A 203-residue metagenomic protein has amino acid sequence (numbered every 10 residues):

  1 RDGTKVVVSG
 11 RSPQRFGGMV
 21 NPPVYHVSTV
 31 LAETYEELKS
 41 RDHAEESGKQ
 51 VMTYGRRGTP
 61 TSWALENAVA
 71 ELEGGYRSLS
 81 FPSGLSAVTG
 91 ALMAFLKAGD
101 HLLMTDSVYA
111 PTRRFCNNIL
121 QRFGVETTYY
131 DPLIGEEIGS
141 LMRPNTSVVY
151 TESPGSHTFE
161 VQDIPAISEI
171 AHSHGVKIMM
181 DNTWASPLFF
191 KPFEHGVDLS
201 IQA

Functional and structural regions predicted by a protein language model:
R1-K49: N-terminal glycine-rich, Lys/His-bearing helix-loop that initiates the first secondary-structure elements of many
D2-V6, E66-E71, V197: Short, hydrophobic/aliphatic alpha-helical segments
V6-R15, R77-A203: Conserved PLP-enzyme active-site core in the AAT-like
T34-S86, P111-N118: Conserved N-terminal alpha-helix of the aminotransferase class I/II PLP-enzyme fold
